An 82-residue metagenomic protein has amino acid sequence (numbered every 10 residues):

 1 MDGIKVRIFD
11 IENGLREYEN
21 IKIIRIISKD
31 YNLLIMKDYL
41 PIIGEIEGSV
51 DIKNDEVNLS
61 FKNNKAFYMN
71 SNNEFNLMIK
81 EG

Functional and structural regions predicted by a protein language model:
K5-G82: Compact, glycine-rich, soluble single-domain proteins
